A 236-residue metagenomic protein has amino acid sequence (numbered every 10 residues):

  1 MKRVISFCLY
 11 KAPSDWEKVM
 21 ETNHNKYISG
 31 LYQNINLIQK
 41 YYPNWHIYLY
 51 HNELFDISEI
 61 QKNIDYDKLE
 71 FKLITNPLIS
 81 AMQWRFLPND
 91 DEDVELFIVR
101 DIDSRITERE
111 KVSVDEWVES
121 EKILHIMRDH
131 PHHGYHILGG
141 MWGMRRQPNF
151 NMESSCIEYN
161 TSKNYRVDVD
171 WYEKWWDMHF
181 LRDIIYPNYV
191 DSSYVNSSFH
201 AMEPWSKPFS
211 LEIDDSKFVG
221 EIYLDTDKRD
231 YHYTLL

Functional and structural regions predicted by a protein language model:
M1-N76: N-terminal anchoring/stem segment of glycosyltransferases
K26-G30, A81, Y172-F180: Soluble or luminal CAZymes and related metallo-dependent hydrolases
P77-W84: A short, glycine-/small-residue-rich helix N-cap motif at loop->alpha-helix starts within glycosyltransferase
F97-V99: Short aromatic/hydrophobic "clamp" motif used to bind/position activated sugar donors
I102-S104: Short acidic donor-binding/metal-coordinating loop in glycosyltransferase active sites
I106-I137: Conserved donor-nucleotide/metal-binding helix-loop-beta segment in metal-dependent transferases, i.e., the alpha-helix
P131-G134, M144-L236: Catalytic core and acceptor-binding pocket of nucleotide-sugar-dependent glycosyltransferases
